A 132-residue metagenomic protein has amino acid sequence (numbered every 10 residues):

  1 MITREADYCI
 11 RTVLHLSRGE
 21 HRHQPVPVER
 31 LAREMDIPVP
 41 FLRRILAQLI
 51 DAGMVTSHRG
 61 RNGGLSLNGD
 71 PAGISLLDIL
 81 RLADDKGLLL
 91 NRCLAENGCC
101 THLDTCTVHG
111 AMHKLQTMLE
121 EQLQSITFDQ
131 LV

Functional and structural regions predicted by a protein language model:
R4, I10-I37: N-terminal helix-turn-helix DNA-binding core of bacterial DNA-binding proteins
P27-R30, G60-N62, C93-C100: Short linear capping/connector segments at secondary-structure termini
R33, I50-D51: Alpha-helical residues within the helix-turn-helix
P40: Key DNA-contact positions within bacterial/archaeal DNA-binding proteins
L46-A47: Short, hydrophobic-biased segments on the C-terminal half of alpha helices that form "recognition helices"
A52-L67: Beta-hairpin "wing" of winged helix-turn-helix
N68-V132: Non-DNA-binding regulatory cores of transcription-related proteins, predominantly C-terminal effector-binding
